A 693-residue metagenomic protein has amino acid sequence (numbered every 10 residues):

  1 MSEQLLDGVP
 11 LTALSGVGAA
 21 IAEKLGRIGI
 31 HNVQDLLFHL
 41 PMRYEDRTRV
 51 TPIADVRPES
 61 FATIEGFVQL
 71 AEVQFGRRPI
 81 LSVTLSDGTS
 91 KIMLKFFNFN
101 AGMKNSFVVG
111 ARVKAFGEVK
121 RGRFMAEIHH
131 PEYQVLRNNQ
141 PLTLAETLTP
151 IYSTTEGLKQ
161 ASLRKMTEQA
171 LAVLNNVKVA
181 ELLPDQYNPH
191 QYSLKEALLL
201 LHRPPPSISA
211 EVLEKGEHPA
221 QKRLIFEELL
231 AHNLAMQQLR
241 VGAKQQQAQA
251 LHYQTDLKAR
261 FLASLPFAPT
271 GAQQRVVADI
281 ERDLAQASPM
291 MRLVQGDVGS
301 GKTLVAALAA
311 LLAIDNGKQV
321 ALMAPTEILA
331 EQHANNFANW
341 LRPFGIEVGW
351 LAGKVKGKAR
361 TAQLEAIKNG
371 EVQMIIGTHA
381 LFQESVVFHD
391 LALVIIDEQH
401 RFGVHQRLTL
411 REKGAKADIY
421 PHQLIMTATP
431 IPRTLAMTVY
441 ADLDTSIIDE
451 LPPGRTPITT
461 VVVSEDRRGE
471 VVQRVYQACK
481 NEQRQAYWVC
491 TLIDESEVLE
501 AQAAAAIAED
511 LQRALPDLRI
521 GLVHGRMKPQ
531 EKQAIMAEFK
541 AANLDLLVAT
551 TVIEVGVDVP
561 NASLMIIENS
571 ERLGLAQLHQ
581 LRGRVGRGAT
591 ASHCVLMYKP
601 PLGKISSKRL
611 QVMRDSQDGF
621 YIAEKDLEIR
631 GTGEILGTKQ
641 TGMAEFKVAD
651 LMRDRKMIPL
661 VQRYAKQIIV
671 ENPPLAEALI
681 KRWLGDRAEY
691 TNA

Functional and structural regions predicted by a protein language model:
M1-L14, E23-G26, A231-H232, G242: Long, highly charged, low-complexity intrinsically disordered interaction regions that mediate electrostatic DNA/RNA
M42-A62: Short boundary/loop segments of OB/S1/cold-shock single-stranded nucleic-acid-binding domains
P58-P79, G117: Structural detector for short beta-strands of small beta-barrel domains
F67, E118-V119, S570, R584: Short, surface-exposed secondary-structure boundary micro-motifs
Q74-L265, T638: Upstream accessory/linker segments immediately N-terminal to the RecA-like ATPase cores of bacterial MutS and a subset
R275-A278, P289-Q611, Q667, E671-L675: Inter-lobe coupling/hinge segments of SF2-like helicase ATPases
A589, P601-A693: C-terminal accessory region of SF2 helicases/translocases
